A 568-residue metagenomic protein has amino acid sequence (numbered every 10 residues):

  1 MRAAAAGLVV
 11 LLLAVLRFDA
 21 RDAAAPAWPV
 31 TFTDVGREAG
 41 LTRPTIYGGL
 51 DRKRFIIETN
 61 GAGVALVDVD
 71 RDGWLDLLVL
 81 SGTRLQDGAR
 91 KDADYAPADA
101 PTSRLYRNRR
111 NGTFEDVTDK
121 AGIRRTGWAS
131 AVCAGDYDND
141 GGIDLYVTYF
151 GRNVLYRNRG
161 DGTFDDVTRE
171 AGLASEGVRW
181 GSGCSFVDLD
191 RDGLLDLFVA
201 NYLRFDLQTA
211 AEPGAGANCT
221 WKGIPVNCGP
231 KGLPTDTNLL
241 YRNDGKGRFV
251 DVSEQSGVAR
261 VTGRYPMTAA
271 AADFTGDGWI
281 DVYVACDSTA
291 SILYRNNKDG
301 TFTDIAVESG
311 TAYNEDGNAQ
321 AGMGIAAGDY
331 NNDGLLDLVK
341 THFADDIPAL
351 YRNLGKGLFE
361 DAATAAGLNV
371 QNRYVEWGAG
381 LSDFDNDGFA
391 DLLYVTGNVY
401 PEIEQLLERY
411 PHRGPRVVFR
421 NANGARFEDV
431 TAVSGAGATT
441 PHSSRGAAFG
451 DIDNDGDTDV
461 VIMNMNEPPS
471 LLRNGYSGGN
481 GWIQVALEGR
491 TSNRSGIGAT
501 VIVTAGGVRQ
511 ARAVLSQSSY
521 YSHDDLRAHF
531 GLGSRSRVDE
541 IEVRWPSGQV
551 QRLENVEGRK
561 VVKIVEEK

Functional and structural regions predicted by a protein language model:
W28-T31, A39, G49, A366-G367 (+2 more regions): Gly/Ser/Thr/Pro-enriched helix-cap/hinge segments flanking short amphipathic alpha-helices
F32-V35, T113-I123, T163-A174, G247-A259 (+3 more regions): Blade-edge beta-strand/turn elements of extracellular beta-propeller and related beta-sheet repeat scaffolds
L41-G63, D99, A121-C133, L173-S185 (+8 more regions): Repeat-based blade/solenoid architectures
N60-R71, R107, W128-I143, R157 (+11 more regions): Beta-propeller blade termini
W74-S81, D140-Y149, L197-N201, D281-C286 (+5 more regions): Hydrophobic beta-strand segments that make up the repeating blades of beta-propeller and related beta-repeat
L80-A98, N201-L233, Y394-P411: Short, conserved, GDST-rich strand-edge loop motifs in beta-rich repeat architectures
T102-N108, T237-D244, R295, R352 (+1 more regions): Beta-propeller blade signature
V117-Y137, G142, T148-L189, V199-K231 (+2 more regions): Asp-box/WD-like beta-propeller blade repeats and closely related beta-sheet repeat scaffolds
